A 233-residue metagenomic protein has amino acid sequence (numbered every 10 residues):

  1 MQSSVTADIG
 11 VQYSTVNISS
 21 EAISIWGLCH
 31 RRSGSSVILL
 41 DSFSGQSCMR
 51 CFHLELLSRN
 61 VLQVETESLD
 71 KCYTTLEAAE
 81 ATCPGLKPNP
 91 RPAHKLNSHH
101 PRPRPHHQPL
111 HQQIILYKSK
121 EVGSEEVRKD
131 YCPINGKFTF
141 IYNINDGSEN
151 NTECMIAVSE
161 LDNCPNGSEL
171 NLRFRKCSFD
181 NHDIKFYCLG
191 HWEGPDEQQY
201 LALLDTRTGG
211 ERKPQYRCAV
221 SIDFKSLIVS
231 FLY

Functional and structural regions predicted by a protein language model:
M1-N17, T66-S68, Y73, A78-S178 (+1 more regions): Tryptophan-anchored aromatic micro-motifs
V5-Y73, A79, L161-I228: Contiguous, well-ordered beta-strand patches that form the walls/edges of small beta-barrel/beta-sandwich domains
